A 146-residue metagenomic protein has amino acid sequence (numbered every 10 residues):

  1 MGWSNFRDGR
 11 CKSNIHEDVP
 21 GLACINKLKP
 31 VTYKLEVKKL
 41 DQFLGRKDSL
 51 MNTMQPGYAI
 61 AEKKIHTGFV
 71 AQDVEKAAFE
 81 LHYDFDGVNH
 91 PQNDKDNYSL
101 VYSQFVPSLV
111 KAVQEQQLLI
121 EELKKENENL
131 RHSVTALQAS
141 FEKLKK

Functional and structural regions predicted by a protein language model:
M1-P20, L28: Small/polar residue-rich beta-strand/coil "junction" motifs that cap repeat-based extracellular fibers
R10-N14, Y58-K64: Active-site rim elements
D18-C24, V70, L109, S133: Stable alpha-helical elements in mature extracytoplasmic
G21-A61: Acidic, glycine-rich loop-and-strand cores that form catalytic or ligand-binding grooves in diverse globular domains
K27-P30, A71-D84: Glycine-rich, acidic and aromatic/proline-enriched surface loops and short helix-turn segments that act as binding
R46-Y58, F85-K146: C-terminal intramolecular chaperone/auto-processing assembly modules
G68-F69, S99: Short aromatic/basic micro-patch
